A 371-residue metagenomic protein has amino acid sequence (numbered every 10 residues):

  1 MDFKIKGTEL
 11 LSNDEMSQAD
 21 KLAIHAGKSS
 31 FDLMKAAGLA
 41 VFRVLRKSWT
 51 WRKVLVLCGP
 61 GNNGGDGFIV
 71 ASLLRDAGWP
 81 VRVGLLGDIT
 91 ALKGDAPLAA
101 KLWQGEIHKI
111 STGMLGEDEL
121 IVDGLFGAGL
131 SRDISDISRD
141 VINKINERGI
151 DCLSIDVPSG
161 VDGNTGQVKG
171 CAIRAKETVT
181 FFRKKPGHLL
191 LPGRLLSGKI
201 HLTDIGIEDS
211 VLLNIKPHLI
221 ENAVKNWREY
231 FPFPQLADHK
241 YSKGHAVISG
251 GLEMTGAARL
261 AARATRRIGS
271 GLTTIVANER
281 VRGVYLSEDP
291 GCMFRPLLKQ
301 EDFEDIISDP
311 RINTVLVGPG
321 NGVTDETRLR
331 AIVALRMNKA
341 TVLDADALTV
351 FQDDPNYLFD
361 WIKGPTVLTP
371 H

Functional and structural regions predicted by a protein language model:
M1-L86, P97, E177, H188-A345 (+1 more regions): Small-residue (G/A/S/T)-rich helix-start motifs and N-terminal tracts that mark the onset
V83-G84, L115-D118, L130: Replace "Mg2+/Mn2+-dependent" with "divalent metal-dependent
L86-T90, E106: Tryptophan-rich substrate-binding surfaces of secreted polymer-degrading and adhesive proteins
K93-A100: Core alpha/beta nucleotide-donor-binding catalytic domains of modification enzymes
W103: Contiguous, small/hydrophobic- and glycine-enriched helical/loop subdomains that border and often "cap" functional
E106-E117, K299-I306: Short acidic low-complexity segments
G116-I121, R174, R311, M337: Alpha-helix C-terminal capping/helix-to-coil transition sites in glycosyltransferase folds
E119-L120, L125-P217: Internal gly/pro-rich beta-alpha loop/helix module that stabilizes soluble enzyme cofactors or their anionic handles
